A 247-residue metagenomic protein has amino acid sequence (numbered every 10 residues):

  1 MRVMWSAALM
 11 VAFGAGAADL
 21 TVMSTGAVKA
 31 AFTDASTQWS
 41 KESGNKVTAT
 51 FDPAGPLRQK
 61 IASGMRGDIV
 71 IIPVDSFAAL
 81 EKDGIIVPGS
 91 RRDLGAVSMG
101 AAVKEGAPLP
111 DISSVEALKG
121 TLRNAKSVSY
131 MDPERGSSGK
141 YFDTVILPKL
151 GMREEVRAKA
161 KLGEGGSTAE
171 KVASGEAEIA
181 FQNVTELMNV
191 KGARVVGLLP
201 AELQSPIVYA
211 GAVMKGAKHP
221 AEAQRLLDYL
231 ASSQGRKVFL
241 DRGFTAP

Functional and structural regions predicted by a protein language model:
M1-A8: Sec-dependent signal peptide recognition, specifically the positively charged N-region followed immediately by
A8-A17: Hydrophobic h-region of N-terminal signal peptides that target proteins for export in Gram-negative bacteria
A17-G55, Q59-S63, I71-G84, S90-V97 (+1 more regions): Exported/periplasmic ABC-transporter solute-binding proteins
D68: Periplasmic binding protein-like
